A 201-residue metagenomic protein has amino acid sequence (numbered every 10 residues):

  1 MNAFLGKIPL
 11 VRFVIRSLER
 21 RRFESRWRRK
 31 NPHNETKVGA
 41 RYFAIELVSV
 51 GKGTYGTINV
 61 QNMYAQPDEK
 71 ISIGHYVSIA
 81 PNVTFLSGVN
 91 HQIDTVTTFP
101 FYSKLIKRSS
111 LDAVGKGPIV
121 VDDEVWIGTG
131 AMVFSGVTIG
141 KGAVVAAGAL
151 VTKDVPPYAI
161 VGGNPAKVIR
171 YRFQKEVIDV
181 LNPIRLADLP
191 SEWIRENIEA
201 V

Functional and structural regions predicted by a protein language model:
M1-E124, A131, A166-I169, K175-V201: Domain-scale signature associated with acetyltransferase and cell-envelope carbohydrate enzymes
G115, I119, G130-A143, A149-K153: Beta-rich strand-turn-strand
E124, G142, A159: Catalytic-loop signature of eukaryotic-like protein kinases
G148, Q174: ATP/adenylate-binding site constellation spanning eukaryotic-like Ser/Thr protein kinases, ABC-transporter
D154-Y158: Gly/Pro- and small hydrophobic-enriched strand-loop and loop-to-helix capping segments that sit at the rims
